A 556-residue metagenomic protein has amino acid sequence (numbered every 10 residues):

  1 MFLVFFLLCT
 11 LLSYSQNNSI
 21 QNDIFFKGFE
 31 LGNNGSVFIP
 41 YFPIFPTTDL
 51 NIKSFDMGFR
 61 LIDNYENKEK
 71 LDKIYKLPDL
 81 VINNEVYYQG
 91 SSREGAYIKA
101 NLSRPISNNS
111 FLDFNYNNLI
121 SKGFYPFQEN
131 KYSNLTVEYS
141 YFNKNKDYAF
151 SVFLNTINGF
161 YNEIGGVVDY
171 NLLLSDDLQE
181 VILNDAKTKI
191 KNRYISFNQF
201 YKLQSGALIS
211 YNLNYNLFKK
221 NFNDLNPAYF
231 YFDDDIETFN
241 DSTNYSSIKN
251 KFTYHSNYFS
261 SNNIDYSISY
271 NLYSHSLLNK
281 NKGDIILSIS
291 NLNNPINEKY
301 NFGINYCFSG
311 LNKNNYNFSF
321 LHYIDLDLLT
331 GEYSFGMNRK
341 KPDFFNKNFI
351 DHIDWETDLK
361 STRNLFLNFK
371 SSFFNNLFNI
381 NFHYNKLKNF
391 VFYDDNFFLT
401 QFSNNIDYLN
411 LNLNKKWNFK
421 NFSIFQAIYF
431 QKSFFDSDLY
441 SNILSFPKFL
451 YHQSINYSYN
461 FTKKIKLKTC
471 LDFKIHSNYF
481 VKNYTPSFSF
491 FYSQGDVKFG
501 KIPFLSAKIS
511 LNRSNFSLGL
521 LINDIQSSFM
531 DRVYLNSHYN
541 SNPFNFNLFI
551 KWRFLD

Functional and structural regions predicted by a protein language model:
M1-S15: Sec-dependent N-terminal signal peptides
S15-N17, I24, S54-M57, K191-F222 (+1 more regions): Exposed, low-structure sequence patches enriched in small/polar residues
Q16-V81: Acidic, small-polar-rich N-terminal luminal/periplasmic segments of exported/outer-membrane proteins
K68-K70, L77-L135, N145-D147: Outer-membrane beta-barrel translocator/receptor signature
S91, S107, N117-S121, N155-I157 (+3 more regions): An acidic- and aromatic-residue-enriched active-site/binding cleft used to recognize and process polar
D113, A149-F153, L208-N212: A structural signal for short, well-ordered beta-strand segments and their strand-loop junctions that often border
E138-F142, S445: C-terminal, active-site-flanking charged/polar segments
Y148-K202, F218-N244, G336-K340: Flexible loop and strand-edge segments within Gram-negative outer membrane beta-barrel domains
